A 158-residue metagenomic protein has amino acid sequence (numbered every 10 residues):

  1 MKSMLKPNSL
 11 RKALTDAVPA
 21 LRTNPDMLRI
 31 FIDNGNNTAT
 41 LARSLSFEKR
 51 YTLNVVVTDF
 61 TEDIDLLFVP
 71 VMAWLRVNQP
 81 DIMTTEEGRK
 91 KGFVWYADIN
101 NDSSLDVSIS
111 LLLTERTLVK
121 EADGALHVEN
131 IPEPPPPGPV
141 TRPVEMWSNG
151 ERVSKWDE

Functional and structural regions predicted by a protein language model:
M1-T15: Polar/acidic, low-complexity leader/linker segments enriched in S/T/G and N/D
A13, A17, L21, P70-D81: Conserved short hydrophobic interaction patches
A20-N54: Short, solvent-exposed beta-alpha or beta-beta edge segments that form flexible loop/patches at the rim of ligand
N24, F47-K49, E87-R89, S103-L105 (+1 more regions): A short, structural micro-pattern
S44-N78: Short, well-structured hydrophobic secondary-structure segments
T58-D63, R116-A122: Short, cysteine-centered beta-strand-loop-beta hairpins and adjacent loop/turn segments enriched in charged/polar
N78-E121: Acidic-leaning, charged glycine-interspersed low-complexity segments
K120-E158: Glycine-rich, aromatic-bearing surface loops/beta-hairpins
